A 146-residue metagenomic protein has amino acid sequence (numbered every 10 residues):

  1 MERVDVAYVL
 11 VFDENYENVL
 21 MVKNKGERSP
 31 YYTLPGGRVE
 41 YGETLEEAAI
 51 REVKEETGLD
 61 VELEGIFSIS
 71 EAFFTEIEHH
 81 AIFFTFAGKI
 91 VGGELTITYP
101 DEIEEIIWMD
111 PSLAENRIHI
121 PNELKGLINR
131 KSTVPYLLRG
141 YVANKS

Functional and structural regions predicted by a protein language model:
M1-V19, P35-R38: Conserved N-terminal beta-strand and adjoining loop/helix that marks the start of the Nudix/MutT-like hydrolase domain
R3, P30, H80-I82: Residue-level preference for beta-strand/loop junctions
V11, T85-K89, I107-D110: Short, well-ordered beta-strand micro-motif
F12-E17, E27-R28, E40, I69 (+1 more regions): Short, charged/polar surface micro-motifs in flexible loops or helix N-caps
E17-E55, S146: Conserved Nudix-box catalytic region and its N-terminal flanking loop in Nudix hydrolases and closely related
S29-Y32, D101-S146: Nudix hydrolase/Nudix homology domain
D60-S68: A short coil-to-beta-strand element that immediately follows conserved catalytic motifs
A72-L95: Active-site-adjacent beta-strand/loop module that shapes the phosphate/pyrophosphate-binding cleft
